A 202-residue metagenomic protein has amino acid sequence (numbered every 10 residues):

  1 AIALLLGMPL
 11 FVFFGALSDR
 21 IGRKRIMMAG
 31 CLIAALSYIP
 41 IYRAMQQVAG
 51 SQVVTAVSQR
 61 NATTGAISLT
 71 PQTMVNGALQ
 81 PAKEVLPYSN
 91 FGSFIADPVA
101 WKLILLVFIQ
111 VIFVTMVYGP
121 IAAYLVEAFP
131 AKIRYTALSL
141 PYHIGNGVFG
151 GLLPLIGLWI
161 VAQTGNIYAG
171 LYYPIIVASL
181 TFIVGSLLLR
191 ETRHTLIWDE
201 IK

Functional and structural regions predicted by a protein language model:
A1-A16, G30, A34-Y42: Transmembrane alpha-helices of Major Facilitator/SLC transporters
I2-G7, Q110-V111, Y142, V177: Transmembrane alpha-helical segments of major facilitator superfamily
L4-V12, T115, G147-G151: Residue-level signature of mid-helix packing/kink "hotspots" within the transmembrane helices of 12-pass Major
R20-C31: Cytoplasmic membrane-interface "Motif A"-like loop-to-helix N-cap segments of 12-TM Major Facilitator Superfamily
Y38-V48, I176-K202: Multi-pass alpha-helical transporter architecture, strongest for 12-TM Major Facilitator/SLC carriers used
Y42-L105: Low-complexity, proline/glycine-enriched hydrophobic segments characteristic of transmembrane helices
M116-F129: Intracellular juxtamembrane helix-capping segments at the cytosolic ends of symmetry-related transmembrane helices
V126, K132-T164: A late C-terminal transmembrane helix in Major Facilitator Superfamily
